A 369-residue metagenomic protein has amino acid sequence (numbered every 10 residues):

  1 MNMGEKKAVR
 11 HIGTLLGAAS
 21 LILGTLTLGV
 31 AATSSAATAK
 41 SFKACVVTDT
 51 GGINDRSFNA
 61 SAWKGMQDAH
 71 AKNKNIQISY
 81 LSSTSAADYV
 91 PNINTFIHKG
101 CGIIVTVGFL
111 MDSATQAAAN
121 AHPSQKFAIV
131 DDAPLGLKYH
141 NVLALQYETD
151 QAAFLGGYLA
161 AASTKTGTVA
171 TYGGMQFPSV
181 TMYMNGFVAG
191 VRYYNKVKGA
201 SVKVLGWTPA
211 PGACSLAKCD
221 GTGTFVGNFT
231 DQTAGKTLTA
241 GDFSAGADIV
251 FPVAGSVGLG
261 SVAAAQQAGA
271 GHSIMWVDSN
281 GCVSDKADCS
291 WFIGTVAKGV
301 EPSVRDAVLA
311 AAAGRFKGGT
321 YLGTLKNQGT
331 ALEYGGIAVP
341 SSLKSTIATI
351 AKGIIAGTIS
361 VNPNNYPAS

Functional and structural regions predicted by a protein language model:
M3-G17: Bacterial N-terminal signal peptides that target proteins for export
I12-L15, T25, T33, S303: Compositionally biased, intrinsically disordered low-complexity segments
L23-F42: C-terminal region of N-terminal signal peptides and the immediate post-cleavage residues of exported proteins
A37-S369: A residue-level marker of the well-folded mature domains of exported/periplasmic proteins
